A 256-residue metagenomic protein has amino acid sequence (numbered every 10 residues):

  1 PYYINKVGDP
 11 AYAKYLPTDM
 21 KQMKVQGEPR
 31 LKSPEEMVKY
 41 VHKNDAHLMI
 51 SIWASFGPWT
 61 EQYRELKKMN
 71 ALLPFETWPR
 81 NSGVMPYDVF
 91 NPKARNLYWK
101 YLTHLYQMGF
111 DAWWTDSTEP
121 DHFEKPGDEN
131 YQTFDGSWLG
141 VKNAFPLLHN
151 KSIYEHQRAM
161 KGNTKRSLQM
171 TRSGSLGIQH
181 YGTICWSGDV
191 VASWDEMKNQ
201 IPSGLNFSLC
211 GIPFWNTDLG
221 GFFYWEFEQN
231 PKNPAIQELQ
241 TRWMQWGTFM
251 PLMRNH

Functional and structural regions predicted by a protein language model:
P1-H256: Catalytic-domain carbohydrate-binding cleft regions of carbohydrate-active enzymes
